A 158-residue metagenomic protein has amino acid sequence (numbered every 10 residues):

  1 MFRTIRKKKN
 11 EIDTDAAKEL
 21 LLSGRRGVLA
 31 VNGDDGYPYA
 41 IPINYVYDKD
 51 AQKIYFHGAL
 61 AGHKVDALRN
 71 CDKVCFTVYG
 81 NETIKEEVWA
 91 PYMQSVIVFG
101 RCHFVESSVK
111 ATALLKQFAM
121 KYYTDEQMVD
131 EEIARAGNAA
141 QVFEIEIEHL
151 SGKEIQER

Functional and structural regions predicted by a protein language model:
M1-S23: Extreme N-terminal tail/first-helix region
F2-K8, T83-R158: Charged, gly/pro-rich active-site loop segments
E11-I12, S23-V28, D125-M128: Short Pro/Gly-enriched beta-strand edge/turn motifs at strand-loop
T14, A61-G62: Structural motif corresponding to alpha-helix initiation and N-cap regions
L20-L21, A67-L68, F118: A generic structural signal for nonpolar/aromatic side chains embedded in well-ordered alpha-helices
G24-L60, F76: Short beta-strand segments
V28, Y55, C75, F99 (+1 more regions): Beta-strand secondary-structure signal
H63-P91: Helix-adjacent hinge/juxtasegments
